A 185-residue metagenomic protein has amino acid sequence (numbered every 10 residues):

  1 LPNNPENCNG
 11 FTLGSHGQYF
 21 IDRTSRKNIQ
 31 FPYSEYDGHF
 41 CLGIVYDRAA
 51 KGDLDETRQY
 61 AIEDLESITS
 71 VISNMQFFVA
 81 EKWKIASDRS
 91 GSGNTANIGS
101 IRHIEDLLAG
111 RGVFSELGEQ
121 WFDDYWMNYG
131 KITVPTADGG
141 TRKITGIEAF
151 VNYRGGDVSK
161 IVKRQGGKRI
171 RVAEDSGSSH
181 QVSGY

Functional and structural regions predicted by a protein language model:
P2-Y185: Nucleic-acid endonuclease domains
